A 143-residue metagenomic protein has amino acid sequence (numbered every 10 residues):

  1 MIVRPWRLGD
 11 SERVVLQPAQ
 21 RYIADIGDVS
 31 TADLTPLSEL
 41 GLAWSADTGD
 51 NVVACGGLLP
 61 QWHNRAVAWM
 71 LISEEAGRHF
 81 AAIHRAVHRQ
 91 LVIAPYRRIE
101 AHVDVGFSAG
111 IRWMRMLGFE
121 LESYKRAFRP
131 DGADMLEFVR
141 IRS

Functional and structural regions predicted by a protein language model:
M1-V15: A short beta-loop-alpha structural element at the N-terminal edge of CoA-dependent acyl/N-acetyltransferase catalytic
A24-A43: Active-site rim helix/loop that mediates acceptor-substrate recognition in acyltransferases
G41-S45, C55, M135-E137: Short hydrophobic/aromatic beta-strand element in the GNAT-like acyltransferase core that lines or flanks the acyl-donor
S45, D50-P60, A66-V67: Conserved beta-strand in the GNAT
H63-E75: Conserved acetyl-CoA binding element of GNAT-fold acetyltransferases
R78-V92, A109-R112, M116: Conserved acetyl-CoA-binding loop-helix of GNAT-fold acetyltransferases
E100-R115, E120, A127-R129: Conserved beta-strand-loop-alpha-helix junction that forms the acyl-donor binding cleft
A127-S143: C-terminal "cap" of GNAT-fold acetyltransferases
